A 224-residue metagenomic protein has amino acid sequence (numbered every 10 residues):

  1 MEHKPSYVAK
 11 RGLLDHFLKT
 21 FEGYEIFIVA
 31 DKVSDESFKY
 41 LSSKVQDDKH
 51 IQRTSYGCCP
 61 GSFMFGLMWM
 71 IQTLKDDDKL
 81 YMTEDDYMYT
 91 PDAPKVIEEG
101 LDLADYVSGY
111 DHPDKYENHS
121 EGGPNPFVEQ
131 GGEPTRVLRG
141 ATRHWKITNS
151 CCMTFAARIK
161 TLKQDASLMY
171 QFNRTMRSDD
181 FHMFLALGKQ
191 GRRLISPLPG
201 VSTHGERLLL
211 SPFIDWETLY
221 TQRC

Functional and structural regions predicted by a protein language model:
M1-A9, E117-G123, M169-T175: Short, flexible/disordered intra-domain loops and linkers
K4-Y24: Short, acidic, metal-binding catalytic loop of nucleotide-sugar glycosyltransferases
F17-F21, I28, F155-A157, D180: Short acidic-hydrophobic catalytic motif
E25-I28, Y81, I195: A structural signal for isolated positions on well-ordered beta-strands in alpha/beta enzyme cores
V29-D78: Active-site-proximal specificity loops/subdomain of glycosyltransferases
L74, M88-M169: Conserved catalytic core of nucleotide-sugar-dependent glycosyltransferases
D77-M88: Short beta-strand-to-loop acidic/aromatic patch adjacent to the donor-nucleotide binding site
S150-T154, I159-C224: C-terminal catalytic/acceptor-binding lobe
